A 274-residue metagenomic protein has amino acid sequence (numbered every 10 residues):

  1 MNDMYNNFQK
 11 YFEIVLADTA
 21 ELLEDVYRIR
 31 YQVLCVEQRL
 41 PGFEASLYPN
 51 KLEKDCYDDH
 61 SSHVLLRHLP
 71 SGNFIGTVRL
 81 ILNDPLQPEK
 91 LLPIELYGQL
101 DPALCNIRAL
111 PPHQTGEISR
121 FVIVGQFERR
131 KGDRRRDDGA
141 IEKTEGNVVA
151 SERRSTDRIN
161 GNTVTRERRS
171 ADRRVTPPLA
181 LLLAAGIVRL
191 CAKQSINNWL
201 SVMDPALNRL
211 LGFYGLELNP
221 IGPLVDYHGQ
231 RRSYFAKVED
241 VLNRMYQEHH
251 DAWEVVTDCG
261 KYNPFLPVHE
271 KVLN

Functional and structural regions predicted by a protein language model:
N2-L52, D59, H63-L65, R79 (+2 more regions): Short amphipathic alpha-helix that is part of the acyltransferase structural core
D3-N7, S46-N106, G116-I123: Conserved donor-binding loop and adjoining core beta-sheet/short helix segment in diverse acyl/aminoacyl transferases
L16, F74, L218-P220: Residue-level detector of beta-propeller blades
L22, H68-G72, R189-N197: Secondary-structure boundary elements
L69-S71, Q126, K237-V241: Short loop segments at secondary-structure junctions
P85-F235: Acyl-donor binding region in acyl/amide transferases
G139-I159, W253-N274: Short, cationic low-complexity segments
G215-L273: Accessory, usually C-terminal, subdomains that scaffold auxiliary metal cofactors
